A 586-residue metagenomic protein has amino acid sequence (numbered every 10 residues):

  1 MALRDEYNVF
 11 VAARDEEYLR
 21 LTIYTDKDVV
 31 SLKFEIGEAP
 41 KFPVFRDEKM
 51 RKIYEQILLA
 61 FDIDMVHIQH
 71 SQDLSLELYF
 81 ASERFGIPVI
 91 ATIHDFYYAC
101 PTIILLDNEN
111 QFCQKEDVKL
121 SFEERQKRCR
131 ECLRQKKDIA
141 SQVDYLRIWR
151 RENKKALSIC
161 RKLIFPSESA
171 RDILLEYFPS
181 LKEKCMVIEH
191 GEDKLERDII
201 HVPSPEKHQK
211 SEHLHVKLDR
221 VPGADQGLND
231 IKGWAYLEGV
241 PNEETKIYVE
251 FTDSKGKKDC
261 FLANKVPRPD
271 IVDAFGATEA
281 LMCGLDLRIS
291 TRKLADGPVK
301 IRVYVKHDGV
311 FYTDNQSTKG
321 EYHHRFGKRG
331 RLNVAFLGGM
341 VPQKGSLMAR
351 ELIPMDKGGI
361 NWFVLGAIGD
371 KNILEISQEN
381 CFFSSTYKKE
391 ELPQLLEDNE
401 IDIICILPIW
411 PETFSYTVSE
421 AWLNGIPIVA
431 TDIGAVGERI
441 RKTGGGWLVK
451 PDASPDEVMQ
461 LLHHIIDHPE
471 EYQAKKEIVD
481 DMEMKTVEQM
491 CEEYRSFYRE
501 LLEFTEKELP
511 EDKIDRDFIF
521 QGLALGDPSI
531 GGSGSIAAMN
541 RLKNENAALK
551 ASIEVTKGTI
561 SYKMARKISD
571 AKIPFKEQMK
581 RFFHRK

Functional and structural regions predicted by a protein language model:
M1-Y18, L59, L228, G233 (+2 more regions): N-terminal subdomain of nucleotide-sugar transferases
E6-F45, A367-K371: N-terminal strand-loop element at the rim of the active site of nucleotide-sugar-dependent glycosyltransferases
Q114-K162: Membrane-proximal helix-turn-helix segments that form the acceptor-binding/catalytic region of lipid-linked
V202-F326, Y416: Basic, ligand-binding patches in group-transfer machinery, especially extracytoplasmic/periplasmic segments
D225, I301, E503-K586: Boundary detector for helix-to-coil junctions that initiate low-complexity/charged tails
K371-D398: Nucleotide-activated donor-binding/catalytic signature segment of Leloir-type glycosyltransferases, i.e., the conserved
I403-I406, P427-A430: Short hydrophobic beta-strand element within catalytic cores of glycosyltransferases and related nucleotide-activated
E438-H464: Change "using UDP/GDP/dTDP sugars" to "using nucleotide sugars
